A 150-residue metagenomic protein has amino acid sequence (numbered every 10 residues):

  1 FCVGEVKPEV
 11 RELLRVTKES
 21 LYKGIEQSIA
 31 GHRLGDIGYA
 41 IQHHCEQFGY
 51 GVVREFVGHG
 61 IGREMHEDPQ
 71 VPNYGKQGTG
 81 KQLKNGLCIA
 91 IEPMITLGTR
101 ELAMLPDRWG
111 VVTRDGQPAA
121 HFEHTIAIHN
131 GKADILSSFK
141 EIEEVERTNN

Functional and structural regions predicted by a protein language model:
F1-N150: Active-site neighborhoods and metal-handling regions in enzymes and metal-associated proteins
